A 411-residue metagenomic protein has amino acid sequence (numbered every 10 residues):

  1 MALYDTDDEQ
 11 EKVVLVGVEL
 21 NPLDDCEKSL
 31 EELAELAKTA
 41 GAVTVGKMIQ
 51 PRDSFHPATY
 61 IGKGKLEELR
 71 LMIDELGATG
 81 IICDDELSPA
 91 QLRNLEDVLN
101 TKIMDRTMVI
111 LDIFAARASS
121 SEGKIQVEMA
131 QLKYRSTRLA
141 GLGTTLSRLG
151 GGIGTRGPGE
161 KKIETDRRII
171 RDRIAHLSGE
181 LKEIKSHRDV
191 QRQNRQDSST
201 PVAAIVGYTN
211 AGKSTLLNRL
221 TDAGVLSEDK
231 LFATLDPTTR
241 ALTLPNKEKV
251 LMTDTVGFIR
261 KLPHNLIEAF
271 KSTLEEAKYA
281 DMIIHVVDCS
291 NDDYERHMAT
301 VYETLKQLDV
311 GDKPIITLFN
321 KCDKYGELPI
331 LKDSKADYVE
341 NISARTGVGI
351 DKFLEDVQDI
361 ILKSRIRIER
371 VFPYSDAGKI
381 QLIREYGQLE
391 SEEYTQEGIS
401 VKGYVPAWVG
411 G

Functional and structural regions predicted by a protein language model:
M1-D112: N-terminal accessory targeting/assembly segments
D7-Q10, R148-I267, K271-K278: Conserved G1/Walker A P-loop phosphate-binding module
E19-D24, F55-T59, R117-E122, K161-K162 (+4 more regions): Flexible beta-alpha connector loops of hexameric P-loop NTPases
E19-L23, R52-S54, E86-P89, M108-L111 (+6 more regions): Conserved nucleotide-binding/hydrolysis micro-motifs of P-loop NTPases
P22, K28-K38, R70-E75, L87-T101 (+2 more regions): Conserved C-terminal guanine-recognition region of P-loop GTPase G domains, centered on the G4
N100-G151, P158, G311-I316, K321-Y374: Canonical P-loop GTPase G-domain recognition
Q126-M129, K133-S136, A140-G143, E164 (+5 more regions): Alpha-helical coiled-coil heptad-repeat register
S364-G411: NTP-binding/hydrolysis catalytic cores, primarily Walker-type P-loop NTPases
